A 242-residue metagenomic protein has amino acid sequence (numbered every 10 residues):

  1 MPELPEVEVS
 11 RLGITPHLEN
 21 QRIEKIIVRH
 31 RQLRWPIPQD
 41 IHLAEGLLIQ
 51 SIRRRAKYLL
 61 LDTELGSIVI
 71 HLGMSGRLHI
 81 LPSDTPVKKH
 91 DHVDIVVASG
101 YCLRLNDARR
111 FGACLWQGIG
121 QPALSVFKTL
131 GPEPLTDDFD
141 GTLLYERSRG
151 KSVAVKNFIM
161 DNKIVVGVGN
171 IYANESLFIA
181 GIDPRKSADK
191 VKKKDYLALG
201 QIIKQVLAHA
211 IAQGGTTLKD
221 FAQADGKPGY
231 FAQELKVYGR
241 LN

Functional and structural regions predicted by a protein language model:
M1-G112: A cross-family signal for N-terminal binding/gating loops and helix N-caps that shape access to the active site
M1-L4, P134, D138, K192-G200: Generic detection of long, well-ordered alpha-helical segments
H17-I23, A44-E45, I49, K128-T129 (+3 more regions): Non-transmembrane, interaction-prone segments in cytosolic or luminal domains
R22-Q39, R53, Y145-N242: Basic, nucleic-acid-binding surfaces and adjacent catalytic neighborhoods in DNA/RNA-processing proteins
G46, A56, G66, G76 (+6 more regions): Glycine-centered flexibility motif
E64, I68-G167, Y172-I179: Phosphate/anion-contacting hairpin/loop surfaces
